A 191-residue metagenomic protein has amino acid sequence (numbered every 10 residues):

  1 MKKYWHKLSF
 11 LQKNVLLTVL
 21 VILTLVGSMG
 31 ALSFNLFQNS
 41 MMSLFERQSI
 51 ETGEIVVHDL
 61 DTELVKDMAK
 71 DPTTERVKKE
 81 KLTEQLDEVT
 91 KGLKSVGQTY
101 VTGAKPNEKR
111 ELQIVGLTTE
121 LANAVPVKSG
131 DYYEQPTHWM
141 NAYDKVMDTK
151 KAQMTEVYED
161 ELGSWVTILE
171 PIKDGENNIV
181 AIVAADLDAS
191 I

Functional and structural regions predicted by a protein language model:
H6-L36: Extreme N-terminal signal-anchor transmembrane helix of membrane signaling/transducer proteins, especially in bacteria
L32-H58, T73-V77: Juxtamembrane membrane-water interface segments immediately C-terminal to a transmembrane helix
E88-V115, A152: Short N-terminal helix-loop-first-beta-strand/juxtamembrane motif that initiates sensory/input modules
L117-Y158: Extracytoplasmic/periplasmic sensor domains and loops in membrane signaling proteins
A152-Q153, L162-P171: A short beta-strand signature within small-molecule sensing/ligand-binding domains used in signal transduction
L162, K173-D174, A184-I191: Helix-start (N-cap) segments at beta->loop->alpha junctions that couple sensory/regulatory domains to adjoining helices
T167, V180-A184: Short hydrophobic beta-strand segments that form the core of ligand-binding sensory/regulatory domains
